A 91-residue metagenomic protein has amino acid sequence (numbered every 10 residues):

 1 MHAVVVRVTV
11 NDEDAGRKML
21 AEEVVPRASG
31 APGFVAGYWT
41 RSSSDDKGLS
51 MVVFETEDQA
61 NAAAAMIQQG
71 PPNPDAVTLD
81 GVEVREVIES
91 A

Functional and structural regions predicted by a protein language model:
M1-G48, E55-M66, A76-A91: Short S/T/G/P-rich N-terminal loop/turn motif that feeds into the first structured element of a domain
